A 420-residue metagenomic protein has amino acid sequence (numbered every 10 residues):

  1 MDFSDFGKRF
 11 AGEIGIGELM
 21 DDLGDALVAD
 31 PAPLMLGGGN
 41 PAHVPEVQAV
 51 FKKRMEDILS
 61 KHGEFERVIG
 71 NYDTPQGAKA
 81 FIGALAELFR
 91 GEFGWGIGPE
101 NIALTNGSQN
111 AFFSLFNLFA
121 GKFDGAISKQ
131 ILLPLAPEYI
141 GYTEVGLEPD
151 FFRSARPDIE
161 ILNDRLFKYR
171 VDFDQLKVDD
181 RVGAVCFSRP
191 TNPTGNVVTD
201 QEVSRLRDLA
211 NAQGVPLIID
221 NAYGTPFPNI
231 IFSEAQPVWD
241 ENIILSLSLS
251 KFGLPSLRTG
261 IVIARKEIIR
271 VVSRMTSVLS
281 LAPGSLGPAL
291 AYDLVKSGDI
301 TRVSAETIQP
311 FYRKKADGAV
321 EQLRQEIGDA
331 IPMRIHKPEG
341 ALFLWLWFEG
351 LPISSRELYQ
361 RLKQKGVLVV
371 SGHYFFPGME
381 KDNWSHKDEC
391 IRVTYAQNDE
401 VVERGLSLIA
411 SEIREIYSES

Functional and structural regions predicted by a protein language model:
M1-G77, G91, Q213-V215, V367-L368: N-terminal "arm"/small-domain region of PLP-dependent enzymes with the aminotransferase-like
G37, I308-V320, M333-W347: Conserved glycine-rich beta-strand-loop-beta hairpin in the small C-terminal domain of fold type I
H43-V44, I331-G366: Conserved PLP-binding catalytic core of the aspartate aminotransferase-like
H62, K79-G83, E87, G91 (+5 more regions): PLP-dependent enzyme catalytic core of the Aspartate aminotransferase-like
R67-Q213, I218-D240, I244, I416-S418: Conserved core of the PLP fold type I
E234-R274, A282-G287, V402-L406: Active-site PLP attachment segment
K266-V271, D299-T301, G350-I353: Short helix-loop capping/hinge motifs at secondary-structure junctions, enriched in acidic/polar residues
S273-L279, S297-Q322: Structural signature of PLP-dependent enzymes
